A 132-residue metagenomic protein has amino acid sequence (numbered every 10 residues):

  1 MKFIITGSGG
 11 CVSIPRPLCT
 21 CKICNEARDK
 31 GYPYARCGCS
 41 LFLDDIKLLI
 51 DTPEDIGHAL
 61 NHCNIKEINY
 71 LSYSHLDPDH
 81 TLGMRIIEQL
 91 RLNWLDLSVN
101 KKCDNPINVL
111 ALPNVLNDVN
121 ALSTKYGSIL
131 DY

Functional and structural regions predicted by a protein language model:
M1-Y132: Binuclear metal-dependent hydrolase catalytic cores
